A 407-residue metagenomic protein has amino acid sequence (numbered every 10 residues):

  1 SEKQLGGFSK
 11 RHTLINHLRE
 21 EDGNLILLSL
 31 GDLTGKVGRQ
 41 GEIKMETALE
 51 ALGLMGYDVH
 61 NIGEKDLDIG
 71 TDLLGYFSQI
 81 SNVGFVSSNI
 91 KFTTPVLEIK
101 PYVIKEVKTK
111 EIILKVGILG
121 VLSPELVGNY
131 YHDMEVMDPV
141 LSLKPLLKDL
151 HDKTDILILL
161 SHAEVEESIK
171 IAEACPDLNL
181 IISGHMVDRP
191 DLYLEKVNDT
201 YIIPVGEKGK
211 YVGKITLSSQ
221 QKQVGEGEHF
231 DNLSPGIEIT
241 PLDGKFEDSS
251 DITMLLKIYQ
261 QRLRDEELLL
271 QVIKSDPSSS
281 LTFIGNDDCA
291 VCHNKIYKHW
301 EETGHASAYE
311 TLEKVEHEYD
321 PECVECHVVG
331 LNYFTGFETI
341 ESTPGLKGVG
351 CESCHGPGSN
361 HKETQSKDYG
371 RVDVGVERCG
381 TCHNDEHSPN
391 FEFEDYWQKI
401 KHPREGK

Functional and structural regions predicted by a protein language model:
S1-G244, M254: Acidic, metal/ion-coordinating pockets
F85, F230-K407: Short sequence/structural segments immediately N-terminal
